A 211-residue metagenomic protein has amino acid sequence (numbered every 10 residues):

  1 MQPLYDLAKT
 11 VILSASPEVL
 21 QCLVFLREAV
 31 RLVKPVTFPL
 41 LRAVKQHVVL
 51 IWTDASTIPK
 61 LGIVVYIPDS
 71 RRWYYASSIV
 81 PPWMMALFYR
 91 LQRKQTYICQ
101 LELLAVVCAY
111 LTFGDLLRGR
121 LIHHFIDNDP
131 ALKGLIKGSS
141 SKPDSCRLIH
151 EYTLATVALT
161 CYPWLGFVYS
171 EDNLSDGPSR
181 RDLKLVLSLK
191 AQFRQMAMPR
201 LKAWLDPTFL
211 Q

Functional and structural regions predicted by a protein language model:
M1-R42, D176: C-terminal reverse transcriptase regions that engage the nucleic-acid substrate
T10-V24, L41-A43, A55-S56, R93-I98 (+2 more regions): Conserved, non-catalytic sequence blocks in retroelement Pol enzymes and Pol-derived host proteins
K34-P39, A109-L111, E151-Y152: Eukaryotic intrinsically disordered and solvent-exposed regulatory patches
Q46-I58: Two-metal-ion RNase H-like nuclease active-site motif
W52-T53, I63-P68, S78-V80: Segments forming glycine/polar-rich beta-alpha architectures that bind adenosine-containing cofactors
D69-L104, P130-S139, P143: A short, polar/acidic, helix/strand-boundary loop motif
L111-S175, R180: RNase H catalytic domain
L159-Q211: C-terminal functional segments of enzyme domains
